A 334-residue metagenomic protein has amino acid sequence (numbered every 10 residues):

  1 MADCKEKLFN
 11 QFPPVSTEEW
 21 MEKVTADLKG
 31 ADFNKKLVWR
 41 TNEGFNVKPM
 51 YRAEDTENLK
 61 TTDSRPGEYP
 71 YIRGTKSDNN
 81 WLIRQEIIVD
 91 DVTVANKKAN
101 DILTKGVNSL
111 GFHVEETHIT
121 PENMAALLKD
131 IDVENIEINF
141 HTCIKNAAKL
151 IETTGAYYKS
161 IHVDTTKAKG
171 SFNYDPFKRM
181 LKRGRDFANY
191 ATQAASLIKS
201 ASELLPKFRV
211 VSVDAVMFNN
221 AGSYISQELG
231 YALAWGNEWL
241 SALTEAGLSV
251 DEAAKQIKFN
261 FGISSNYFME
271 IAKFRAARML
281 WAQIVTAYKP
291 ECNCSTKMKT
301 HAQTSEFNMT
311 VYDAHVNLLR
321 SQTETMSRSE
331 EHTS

Functional and structural regions predicted by a protein language model:
A2-N266, Y288-H301, S334: Catalytic alpha/beta active-site cores
L28-D32, A314-M326: Short, hydrophobic/aliphatic alpha-helical segments
S223-L229, S264-A276, S305-L318: Short glycine/threonine-rich loop-to-helix capping motif typified by GTGT followed within a few residues by an Asp-Pro
M279, Q283: ATP-dependent phospho-/nucleotidyl transfer catalytic cores
R328-T333: Residue-level detector of conserved catalytic or cofactor/ligand-binding positions in enzyme active sites
